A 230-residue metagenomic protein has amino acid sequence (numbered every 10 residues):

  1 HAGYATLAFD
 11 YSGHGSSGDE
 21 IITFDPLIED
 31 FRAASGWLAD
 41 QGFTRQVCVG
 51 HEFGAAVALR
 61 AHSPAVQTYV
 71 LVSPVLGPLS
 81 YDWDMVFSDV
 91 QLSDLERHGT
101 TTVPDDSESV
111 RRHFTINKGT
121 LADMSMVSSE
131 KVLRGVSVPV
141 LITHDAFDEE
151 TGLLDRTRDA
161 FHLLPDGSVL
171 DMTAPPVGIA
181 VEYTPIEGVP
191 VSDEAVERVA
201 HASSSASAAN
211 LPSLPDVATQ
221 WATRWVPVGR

Functional and structural regions predicted by a protein language model:
H1, R60-P64, H162: Short, well-ordered alpha-helices that flank and scaffold nucleotide-derived cofactor binding pockets
H1-S16: Conserved alpha/beta-hydrolase
F9-S12, G50, A160: Polytopic alpha-helical membrane proteins, predominantly small-molecule transporters/carriers
S12-F43: Catalytic nucleophile-loop/oxyanion-hole region of alpha/beta-hydrolase and closely related hydrolase-like folds
G13, S203-S207, T223: Low-acidity, Ser/Thr- and Arg-rich intrinsically disordered low-complexity segments
I22, A65-L163, G167-S168, T173-A174 (+6 more regions): The alpha/beta-hydrolase serine catalytic core
A33-Q91: Primarily recognizes the serine-hydrolase "nucleophile elbow" in alpha/beta-hydrolase and SGNH/GDSL folds
W37-L38, P190, E194-R198, V217 (+1 more regions): C-terminal alpha-helix
